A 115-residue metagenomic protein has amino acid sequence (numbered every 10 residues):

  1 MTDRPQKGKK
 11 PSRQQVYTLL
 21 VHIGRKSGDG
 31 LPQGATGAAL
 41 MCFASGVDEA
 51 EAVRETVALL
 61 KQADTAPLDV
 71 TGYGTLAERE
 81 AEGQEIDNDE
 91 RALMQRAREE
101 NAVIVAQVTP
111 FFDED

Functional and structural regions predicted by a protein language model:
T2-M41, S45-G72, A77-D115: Long, contiguous binding/interaction regions
